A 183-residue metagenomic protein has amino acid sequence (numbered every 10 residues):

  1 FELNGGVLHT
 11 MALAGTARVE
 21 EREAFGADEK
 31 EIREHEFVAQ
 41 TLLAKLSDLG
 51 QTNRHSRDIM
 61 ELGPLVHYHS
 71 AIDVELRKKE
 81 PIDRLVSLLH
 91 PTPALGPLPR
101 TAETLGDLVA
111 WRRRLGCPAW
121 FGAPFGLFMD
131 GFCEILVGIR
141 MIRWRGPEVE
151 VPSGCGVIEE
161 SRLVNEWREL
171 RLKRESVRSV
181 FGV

Functional and structural regions predicted by a protein language model:
F1-R33, F37, W120, M129-G154: An anion-binding catalytic pocket shared by soluble metabolic enzymes
H9-W111, G182: Contiguous alpha-helical scaffold segments within structured protein domains that host functional hotspots
V74-V183: Conserved hydrophobic core element of enzyme catalytic domains
